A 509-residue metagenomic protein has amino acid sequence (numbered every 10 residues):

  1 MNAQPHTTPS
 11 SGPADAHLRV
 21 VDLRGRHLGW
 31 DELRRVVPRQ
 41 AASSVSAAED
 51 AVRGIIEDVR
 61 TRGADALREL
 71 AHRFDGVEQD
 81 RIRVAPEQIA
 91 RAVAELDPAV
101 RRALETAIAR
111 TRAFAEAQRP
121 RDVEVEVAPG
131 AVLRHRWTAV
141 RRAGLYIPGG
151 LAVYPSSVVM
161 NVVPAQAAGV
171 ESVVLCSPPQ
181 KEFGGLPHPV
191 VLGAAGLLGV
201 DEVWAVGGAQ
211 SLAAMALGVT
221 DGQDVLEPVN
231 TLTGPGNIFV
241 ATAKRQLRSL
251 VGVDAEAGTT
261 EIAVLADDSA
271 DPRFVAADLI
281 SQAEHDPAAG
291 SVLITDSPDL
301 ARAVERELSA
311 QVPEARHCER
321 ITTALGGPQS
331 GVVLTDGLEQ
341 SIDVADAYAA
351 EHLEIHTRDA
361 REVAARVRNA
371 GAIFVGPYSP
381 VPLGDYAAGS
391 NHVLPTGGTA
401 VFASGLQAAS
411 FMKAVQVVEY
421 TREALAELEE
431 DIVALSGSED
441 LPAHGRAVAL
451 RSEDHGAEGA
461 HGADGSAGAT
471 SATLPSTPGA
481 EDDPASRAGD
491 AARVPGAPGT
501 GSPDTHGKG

Functional and structural regions predicted by a protein language model:
N2-R141: N-terminal Rossmann-like NAD(P)+-binding subdomain of aldehyde/semialdehyde dehydrogenases
A3-A14, H455-K508: Intrinsically disordered, low-complexity terminal tails and inter-domain linkers enriched for S/T/G/P/D/E
R121, V125-G193: Conserved small-residue-rich beta-alpha loop and adjacent elements that most often cradle the phosphate/pyrophosphate
E171-Q180, S291-P298, V304: Short internal beta-strands
V200-V292: Conserved NAD(P)+-binding/catalytic subdomain of aldehyde/semialdehyde dehydrogenases
S281, H285, L293-A370: A glycine- and small/hydrophobic-rich beta-loop-beta segment that serves as a flexible "lid/hinge" or phosphate-binding
A347-E458: C-terminal core of ALDH-fold dehydrogenases
